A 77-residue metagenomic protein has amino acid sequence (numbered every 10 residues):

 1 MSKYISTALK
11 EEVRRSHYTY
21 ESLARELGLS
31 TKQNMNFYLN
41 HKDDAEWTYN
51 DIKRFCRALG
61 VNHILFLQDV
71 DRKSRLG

Functional and structural regions predicted by a protein language model:
M1-S2, T48, V61: Extended, folded domain segments that form the structural surfaces/walls around functional sites
M1-Y20, E26: A short, Lys/Arg-rich alpha-helix, primarily the initiator
E11, F37, I64-G77: Short, charged recognition helix plus adjacent turn of helix-turn-helix-like nucleic-acid-binding domains
H17, K42-R57: Short, basic-rich loop-to-helix N-cap that marks the start of a DNA-contacting helix
Y20, T31-Q33, H63: The DNA-contacting recognition helix of HTH DNA-binding domains and analogous helical DNA-recognition elements
L29-A45: Recognition helix of helix-turn-helix/homeodomain-like DNA-binding domains that insert into the DNA major groove
